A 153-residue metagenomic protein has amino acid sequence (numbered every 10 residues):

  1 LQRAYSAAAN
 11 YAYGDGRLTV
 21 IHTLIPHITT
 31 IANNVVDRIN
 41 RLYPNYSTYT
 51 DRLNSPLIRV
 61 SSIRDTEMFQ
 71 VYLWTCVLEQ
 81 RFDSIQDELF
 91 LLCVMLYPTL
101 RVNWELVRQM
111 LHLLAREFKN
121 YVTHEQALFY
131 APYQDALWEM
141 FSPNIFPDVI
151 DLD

Functional and structural regions predicted by a protein language model:
L1-L91, P98, L106-R108, K119-D153: Core of compact, soluble alpha-helical bundle domains
L114: Conserved phosphate-interacting/catalytic interface
